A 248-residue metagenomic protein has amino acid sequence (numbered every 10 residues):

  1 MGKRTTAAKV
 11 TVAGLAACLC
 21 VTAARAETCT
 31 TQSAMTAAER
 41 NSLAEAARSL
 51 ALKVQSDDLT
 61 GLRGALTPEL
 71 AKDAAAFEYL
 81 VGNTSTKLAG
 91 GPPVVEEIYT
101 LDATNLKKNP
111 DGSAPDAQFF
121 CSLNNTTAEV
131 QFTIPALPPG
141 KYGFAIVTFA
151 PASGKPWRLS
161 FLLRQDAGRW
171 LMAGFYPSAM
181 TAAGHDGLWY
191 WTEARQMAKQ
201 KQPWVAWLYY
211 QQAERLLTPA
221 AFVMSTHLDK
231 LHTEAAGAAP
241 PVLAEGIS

Functional and structural regions predicted by a protein language model:
M1-A7: N-terminal secretory signal peptides that target proteins for export/translocation
T11-T22: Bacterial N-terminal signal peptides
T22, T28-C29: N-terminal accessory/pre-domain segments preceding catalytic cores
E27, Q118-C121, Q131-H185, S248: Short beta-strand edge/turn micro-motifs at domain boundaries
C29-A38, A44-E45, L59-E129, E214-A244: Short solvent-exposed beta->alpha transition segments
E39-D57, A65, Y190-A194, A198: Short, aromatic-enriched amphipathic alpha-helices that serve as compact interaction elements
T181-S248: Acidic, serine/threonine- and glycine-rich low-complexity intrinsically disordered segments that serve as flexible
